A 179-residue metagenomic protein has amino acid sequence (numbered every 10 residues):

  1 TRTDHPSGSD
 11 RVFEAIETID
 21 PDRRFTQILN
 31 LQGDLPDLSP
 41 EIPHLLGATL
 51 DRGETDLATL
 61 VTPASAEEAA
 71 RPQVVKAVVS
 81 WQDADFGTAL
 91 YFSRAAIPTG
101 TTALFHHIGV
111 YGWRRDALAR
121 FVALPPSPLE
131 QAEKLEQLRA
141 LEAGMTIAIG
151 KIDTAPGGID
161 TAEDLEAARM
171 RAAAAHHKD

Functional and structural regions predicted by a protein language model:
T1-L31, D37-L45: Short phosphate-binding loop-to-helix
T1-S7, P72-V74, R169: One-carbon transfer enzymes
D4-S9, A66-E67, P156-G158: A short acidic, often aromatic-flanked loop/helix-cap motif at beta-alpha or helix-coil junctions that lines enzyme
E17-P21, D51, A173: Residue-level signal for alpha-helix termini/capping positions
R23-F25, R52-D56, M145: Short, high-confidence coil segments that cap the C-terminus of an alpha-helix and link into the following beta-strand
N30-Q32, L60-V61: Short beta-strand segments
L38-S127: Conserved core of the sugar-phosphate nucleotidyltransferase
T102-D179: Conserved alpha/beta core of the MobA/IspD/sugar-nucleotide pyrophosphorylase nucleotidyltransferase superfamily
